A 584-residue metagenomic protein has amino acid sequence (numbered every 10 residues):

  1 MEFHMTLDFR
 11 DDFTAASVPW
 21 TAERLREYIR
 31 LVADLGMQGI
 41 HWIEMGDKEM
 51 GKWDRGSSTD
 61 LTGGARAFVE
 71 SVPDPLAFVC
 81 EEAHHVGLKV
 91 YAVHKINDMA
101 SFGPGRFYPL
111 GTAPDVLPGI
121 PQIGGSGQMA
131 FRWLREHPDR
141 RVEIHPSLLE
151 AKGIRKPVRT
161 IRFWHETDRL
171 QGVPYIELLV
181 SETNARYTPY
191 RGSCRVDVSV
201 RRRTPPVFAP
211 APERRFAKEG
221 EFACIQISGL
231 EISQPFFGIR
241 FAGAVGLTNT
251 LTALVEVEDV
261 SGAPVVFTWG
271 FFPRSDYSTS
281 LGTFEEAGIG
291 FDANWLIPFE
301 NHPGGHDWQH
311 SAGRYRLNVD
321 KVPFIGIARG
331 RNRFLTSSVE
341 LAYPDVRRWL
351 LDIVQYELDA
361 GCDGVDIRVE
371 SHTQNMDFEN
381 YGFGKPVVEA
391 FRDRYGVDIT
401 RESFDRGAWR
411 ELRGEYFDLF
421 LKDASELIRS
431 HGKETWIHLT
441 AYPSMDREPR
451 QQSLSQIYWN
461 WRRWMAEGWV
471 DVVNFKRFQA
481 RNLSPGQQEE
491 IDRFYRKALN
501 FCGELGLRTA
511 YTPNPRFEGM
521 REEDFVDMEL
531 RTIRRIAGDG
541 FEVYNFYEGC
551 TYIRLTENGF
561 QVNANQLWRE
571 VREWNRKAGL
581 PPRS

Functional and structural regions predicted by a protein language model:
F3-L7, Q38-I43, K89-V93, V265-G270 (+5 more regions): Structural recognition of the beta-strand scaffold that forms the well-ordered cores of secreted hydrolase catalytic
F3-P19, A65-V69, N97-V173, T188 (+3 more regions): Active-site-adjacent "subsite" loops/lids of carbohydrate-active enzymes
A16-A33, P344-E357, R450-E467, R521-R535: Short, acidic/polar
R26-I29, G46-K95, F102, G111-T112 (+5 more regions): Aromatic-lined substrate-binding rim segments of carbohydrate-active enzymes
L35-M50, Y458-Q487, A498-S584: Substrate-binding cleft of secreted/luminal carbohydrate-active enzymes
E49, N380-M520: Glycoside hydrolase catalytic-domain groove-lining segments
W53-S57, D98-G119, G124-D139, Y343 (+1 more regions): Active-site-proximal loop/short-helix segments that contain or immediately flank catalytic acid/base residue(s)
S147-K156, E166-R169, S199-T248: Beta-sandwich interaction modules
